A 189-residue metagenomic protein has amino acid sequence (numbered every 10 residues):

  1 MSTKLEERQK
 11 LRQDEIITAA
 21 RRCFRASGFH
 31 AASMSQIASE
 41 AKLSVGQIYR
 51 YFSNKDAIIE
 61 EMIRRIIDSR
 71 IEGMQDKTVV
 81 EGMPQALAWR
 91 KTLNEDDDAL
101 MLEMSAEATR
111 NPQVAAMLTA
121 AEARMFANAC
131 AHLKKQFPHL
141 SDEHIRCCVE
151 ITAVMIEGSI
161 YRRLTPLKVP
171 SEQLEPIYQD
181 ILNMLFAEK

Functional and structural regions predicted by a protein language model:
M1-S27, M34-E40, A57: Basic, helix-initiating cap at the start of DNA-binding domains
G28-F29, R50: Helix-turn-helix/winged-helix DNA-binding modules
A41-F52: Short hydrophobic/aromatic patch on the recognition helix
I59-I66: Alpha-helical DNA-contacting segments of helix-turn-helix folds
E61, I71-D98, C148-T152, E175: Hydrophobic alpha-helical connector segments
I71, Q75-T78, A120, M125-L133: Outer-membrane beta-barrel domain signature
T92-E122, T165: Amphipathic alpha-helical segments used for helix-helix packing
A115, T119, K135-K189: Hydrophobic/aromatic-rich alpha-helical bundle segments in the mid-to-C-terminal region
